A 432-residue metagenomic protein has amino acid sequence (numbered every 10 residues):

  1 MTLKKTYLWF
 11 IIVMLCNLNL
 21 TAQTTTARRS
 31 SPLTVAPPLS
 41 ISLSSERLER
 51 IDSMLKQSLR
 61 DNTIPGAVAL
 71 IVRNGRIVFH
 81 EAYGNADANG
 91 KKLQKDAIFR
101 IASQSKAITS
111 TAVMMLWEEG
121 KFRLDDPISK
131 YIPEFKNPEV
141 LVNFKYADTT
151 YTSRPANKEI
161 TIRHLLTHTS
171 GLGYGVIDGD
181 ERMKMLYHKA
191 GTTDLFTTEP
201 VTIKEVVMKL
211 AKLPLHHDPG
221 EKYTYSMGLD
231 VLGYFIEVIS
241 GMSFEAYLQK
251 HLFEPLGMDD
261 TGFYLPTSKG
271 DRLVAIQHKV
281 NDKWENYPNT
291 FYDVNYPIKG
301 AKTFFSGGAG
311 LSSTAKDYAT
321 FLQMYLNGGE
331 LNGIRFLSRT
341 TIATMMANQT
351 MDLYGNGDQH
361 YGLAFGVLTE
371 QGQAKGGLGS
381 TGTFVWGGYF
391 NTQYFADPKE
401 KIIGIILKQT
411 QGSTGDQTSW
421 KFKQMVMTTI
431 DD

Functional and structural regions predicted by a protein language model:
M1-R28: Bacterial Sec-dependent N-terminal signal peptides
R29, A36-I101, K121, V140-K145 (+3 more regions): Short, conserved catalytic-motif segment at the N-terminal edge
L55-K56, A69, G75, F99-I128 (+4 more regions): Active-site SXXK
V68-L70, H80, R100, H164-T167 (+4 more regions): Structural recognition of the beta-strand scaffold that forms the well-ordered cores of secreted hydrolase catalytic
G84-N85, F291, T410: A generic structural motif
E139-T381: Short, surface-exposed loop or secondary-structure junction motifs that flank catalytic or metal-binding residues
T383, F390-E400: Short, surface-exposed beta-strand/loop micro-motifs that present aromatic residues
T410-K421: A short acidic/glycine-rich loop-to-helix N-cap element
